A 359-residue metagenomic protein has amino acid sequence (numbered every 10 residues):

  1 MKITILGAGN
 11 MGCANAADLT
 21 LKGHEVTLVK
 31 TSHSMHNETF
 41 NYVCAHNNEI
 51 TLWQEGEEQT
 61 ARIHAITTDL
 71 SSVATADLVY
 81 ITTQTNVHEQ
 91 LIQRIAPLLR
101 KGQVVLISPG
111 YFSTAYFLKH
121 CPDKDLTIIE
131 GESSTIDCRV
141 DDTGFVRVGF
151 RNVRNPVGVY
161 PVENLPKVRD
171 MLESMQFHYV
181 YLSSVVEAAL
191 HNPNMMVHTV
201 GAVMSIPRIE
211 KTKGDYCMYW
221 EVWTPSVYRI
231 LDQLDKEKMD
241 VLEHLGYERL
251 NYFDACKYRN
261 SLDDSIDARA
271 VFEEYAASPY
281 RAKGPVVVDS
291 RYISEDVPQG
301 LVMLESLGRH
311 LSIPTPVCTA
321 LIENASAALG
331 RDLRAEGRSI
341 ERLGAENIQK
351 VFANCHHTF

Functional and structural regions predicted by a protein language model:
M1-L52: NAD(P)+-binding Rossmann beta1-loop-alpha1 motif at the extreme N-terminus of oxidoreductases
C44-I66: N-terminal glycine-rich dinucleotide-binding loop that anchors FAD/FMN and/or NAD(P) in oxidoreductases
E58-L99: Rossmann-like NAD(P)-binding element
T85-V146: Rossmann-like NAD(P)(H) cofactor-binding subdomain of soluble oxidoreductases
D141-F150, N194-G201: Short, surface-exposed amphipathic charged segments that create phosphate/polyanion-binding patches used for binding
T143-E163: Short beta-strand and adjoining strand-loop segment in the mid-core of the Rossmann-like NAD(P)-dependent dehydrogenase
P156-D254: Active-site-lining helix/loop region of Rossmann-like oxidoreductase modules
Y228-F359: NAD(P)-dependent Rossmann-like dehydrogenase/reductase catalytic/cofactor-binding core
